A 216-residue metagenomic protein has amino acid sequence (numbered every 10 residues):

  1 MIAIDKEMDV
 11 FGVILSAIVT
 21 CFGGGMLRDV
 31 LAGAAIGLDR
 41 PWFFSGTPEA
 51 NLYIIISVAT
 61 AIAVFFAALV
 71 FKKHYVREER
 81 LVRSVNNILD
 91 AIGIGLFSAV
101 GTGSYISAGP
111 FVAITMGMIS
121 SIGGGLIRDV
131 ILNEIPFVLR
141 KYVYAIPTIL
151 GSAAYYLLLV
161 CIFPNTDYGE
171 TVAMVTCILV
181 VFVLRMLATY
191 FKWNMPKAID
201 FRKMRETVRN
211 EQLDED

Functional and structural regions predicted by a protein language model:
M1-I114, K141-D216: Alpha-helical transmembrane segments and their membrane-interface boundaries that form or gate the permeation pathway
M116-I122: Generic alpha-helical transmembrane segments
G123-I135: Membrane-helix boundary/interface segments in integral membrane proteins
